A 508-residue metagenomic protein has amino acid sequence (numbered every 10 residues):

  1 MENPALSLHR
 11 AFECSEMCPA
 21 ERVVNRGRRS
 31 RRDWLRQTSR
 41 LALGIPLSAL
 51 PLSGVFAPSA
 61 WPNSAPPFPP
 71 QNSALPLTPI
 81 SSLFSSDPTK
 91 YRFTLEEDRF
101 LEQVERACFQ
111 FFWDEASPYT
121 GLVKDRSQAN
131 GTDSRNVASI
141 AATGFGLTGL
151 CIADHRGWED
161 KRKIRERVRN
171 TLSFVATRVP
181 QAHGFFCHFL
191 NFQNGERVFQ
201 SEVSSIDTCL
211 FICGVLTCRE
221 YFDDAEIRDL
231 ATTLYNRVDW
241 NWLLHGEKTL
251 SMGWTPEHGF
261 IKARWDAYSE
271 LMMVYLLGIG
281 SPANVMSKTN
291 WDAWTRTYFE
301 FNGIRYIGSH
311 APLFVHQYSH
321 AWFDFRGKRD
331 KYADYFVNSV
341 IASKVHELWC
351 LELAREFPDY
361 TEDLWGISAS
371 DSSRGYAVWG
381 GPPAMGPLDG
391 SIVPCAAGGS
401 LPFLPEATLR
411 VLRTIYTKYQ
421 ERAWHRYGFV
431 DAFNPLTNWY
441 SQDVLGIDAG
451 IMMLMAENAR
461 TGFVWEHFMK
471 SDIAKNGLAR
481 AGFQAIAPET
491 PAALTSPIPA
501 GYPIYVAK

Functional and structural regions predicted by a protein language model:
M1-D33, S48, F56-S59: N-terminal secretory signal peptides
L6-L8, L52, L75-L77: Leucine-biased recognition of intrinsically disordered, low-complexity hydrophobic segments
C18, R22, L35, L41 (+1 more regions): Ser/Thr/Asn(+Pro)-rich, low-complexity disordered segments
R31-P51: N-terminal export leaders
L52-Q71: Signal peptide processing junction and immediate N-terminal pro/mature segment of secreted/exported proteins
